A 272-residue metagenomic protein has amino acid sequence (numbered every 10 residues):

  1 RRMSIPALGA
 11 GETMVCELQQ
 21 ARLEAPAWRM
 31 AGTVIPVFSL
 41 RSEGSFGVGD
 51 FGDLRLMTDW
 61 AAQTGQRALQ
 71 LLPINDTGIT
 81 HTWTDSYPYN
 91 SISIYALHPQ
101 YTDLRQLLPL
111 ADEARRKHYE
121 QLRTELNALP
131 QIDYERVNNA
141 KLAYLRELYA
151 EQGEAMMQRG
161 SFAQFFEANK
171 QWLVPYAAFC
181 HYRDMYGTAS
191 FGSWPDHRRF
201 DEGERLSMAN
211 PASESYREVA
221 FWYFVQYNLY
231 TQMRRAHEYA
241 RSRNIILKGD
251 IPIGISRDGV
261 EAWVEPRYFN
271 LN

Functional and structural regions predicted by a protein language model:
I5-R22: Short, structured interface segments
G11, E24-P266: Acidic/aromatic-lined carbohydrate-recognition and catalytic surfaces of CAZymes acting on diverse glycans
F269-N270: Conserved active-site neighborhood of enzyme catalytic/cofactor-binding cores
